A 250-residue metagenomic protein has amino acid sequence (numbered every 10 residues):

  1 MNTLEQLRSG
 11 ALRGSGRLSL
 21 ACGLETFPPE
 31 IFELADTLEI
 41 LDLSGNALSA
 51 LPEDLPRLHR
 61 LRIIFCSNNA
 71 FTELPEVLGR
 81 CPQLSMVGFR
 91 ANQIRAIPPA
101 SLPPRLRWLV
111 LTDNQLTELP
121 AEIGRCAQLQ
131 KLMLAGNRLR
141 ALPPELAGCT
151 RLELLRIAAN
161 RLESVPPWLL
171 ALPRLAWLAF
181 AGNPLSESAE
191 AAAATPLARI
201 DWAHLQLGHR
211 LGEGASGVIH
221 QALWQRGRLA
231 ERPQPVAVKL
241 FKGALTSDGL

Functional and structural regions predicted by a protein language model:
G16-L20, E39-L43, L61-C66, S85-F89 (+4 more regions): Conserved hydrophobic beta-strand positions in leucine-rich repeat
F27-F32, L51-D54, L74-V77, I94-A100 (+4 more regions): The feature encodes a structural signal of leucine-rich repeats
E33-T37, P56-L61, G79-L84, L102-L106 (+3 more regions): Leucine-rich repeat
K131, G136, T150-W202: Leucine-rich repeat domain C-terminal region
I200-R210: Conserved N-terminal boundary motif of the eukaryotic protein kinase catalytic domain
G208-I219: Protein kinase glycine-rich loop
H220-G243: Glycine-rich ATP phosphate-binding loop
